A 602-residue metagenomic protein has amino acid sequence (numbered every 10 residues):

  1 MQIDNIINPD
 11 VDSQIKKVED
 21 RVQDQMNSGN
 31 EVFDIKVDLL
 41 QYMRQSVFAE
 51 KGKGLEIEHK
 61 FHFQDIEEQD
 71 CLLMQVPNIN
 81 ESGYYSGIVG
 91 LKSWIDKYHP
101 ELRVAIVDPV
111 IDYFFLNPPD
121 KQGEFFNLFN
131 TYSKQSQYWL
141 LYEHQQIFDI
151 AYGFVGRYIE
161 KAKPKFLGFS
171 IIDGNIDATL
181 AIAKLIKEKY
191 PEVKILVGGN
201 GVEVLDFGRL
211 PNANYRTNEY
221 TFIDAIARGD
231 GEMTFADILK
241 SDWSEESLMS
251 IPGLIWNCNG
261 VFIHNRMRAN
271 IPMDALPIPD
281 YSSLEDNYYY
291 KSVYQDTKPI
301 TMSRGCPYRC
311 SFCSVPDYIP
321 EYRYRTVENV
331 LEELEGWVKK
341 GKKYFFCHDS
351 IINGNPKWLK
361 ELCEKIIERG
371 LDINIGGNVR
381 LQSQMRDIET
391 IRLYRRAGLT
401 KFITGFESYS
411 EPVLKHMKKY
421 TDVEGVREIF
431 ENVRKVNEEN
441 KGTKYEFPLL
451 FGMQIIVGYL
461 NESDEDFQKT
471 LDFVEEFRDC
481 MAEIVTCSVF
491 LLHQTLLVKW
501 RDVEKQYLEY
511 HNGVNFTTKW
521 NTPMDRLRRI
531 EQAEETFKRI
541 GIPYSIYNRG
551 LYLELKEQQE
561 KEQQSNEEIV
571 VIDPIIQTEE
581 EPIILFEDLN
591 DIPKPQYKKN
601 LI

Functional and structural regions predicted by a protein language model:
I3-D10, M26, D34, L72-S82 (+6 more regions): C-terminal accessory regions of radical SAM enzymes
D34-V37, Q41-E67, N257-P299, V571-I572 (+1 more regions): N-terminal [4Fe-4S]-dependent radical SAM core
K53, K97-P100, P109-L141, Q145-P164 (+4 more regions): Conserved Radical SAM active-site core
D70, W94, R103, H144-M267 (+1 more regions): Glycine-rich beta-alpha loop elements in corrinoid/cobalamin-binding modules across cobalamin-dependent enzymes
P77-S86, I171-I176: A short, glycine/small-residue-rich beta-strand->loop->alpha-helix junction that serves as a flexible
Y190-G199, D372-G376, L449-F451: Short beta-strand/loop segments at the ligand-binding rim of alpha/beta enzyme cores
R209-A236, L393-K401, K469, F473-T486 (+1 more regions): Structural recognition of alpha->loop->beta junctions
D274-P448, V457: Radical SAM [4Fe-4S] cluster-binding motif and immediate context
